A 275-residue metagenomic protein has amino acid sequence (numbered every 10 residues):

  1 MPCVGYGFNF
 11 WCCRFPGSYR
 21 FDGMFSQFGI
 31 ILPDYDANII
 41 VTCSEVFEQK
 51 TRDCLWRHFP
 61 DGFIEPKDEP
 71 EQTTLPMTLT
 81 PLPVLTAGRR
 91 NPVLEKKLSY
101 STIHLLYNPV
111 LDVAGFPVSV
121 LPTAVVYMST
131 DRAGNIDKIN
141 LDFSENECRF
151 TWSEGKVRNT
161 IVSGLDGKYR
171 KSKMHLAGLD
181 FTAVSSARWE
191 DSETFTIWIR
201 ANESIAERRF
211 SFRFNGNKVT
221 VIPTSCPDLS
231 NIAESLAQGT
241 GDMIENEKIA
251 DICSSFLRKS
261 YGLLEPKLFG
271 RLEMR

Functional and structural regions predicted by a protein language model:
M1-T42: Active-site Gly/Thr loop motif
C3, C12-C13, C43, C54 (+4 more regions): Generic recognition of cysteine residues
D22, T42-L94: Low-complexity, Gly/Ser/Thr/Pro-rich intrinsically disordered linker/tail segments
F25-S26, Q49, A177: A generic helix-loop boundary/linker signal
G29, E48-Q49, A206: Short active-site-adjacent structural elements
Y35-A37, E45-F47, P227: Short loop/turn segments at secondary-structure transitions that flank enzyme active sites
Q72-R275: Peripheral terminal and inter-domain segments
